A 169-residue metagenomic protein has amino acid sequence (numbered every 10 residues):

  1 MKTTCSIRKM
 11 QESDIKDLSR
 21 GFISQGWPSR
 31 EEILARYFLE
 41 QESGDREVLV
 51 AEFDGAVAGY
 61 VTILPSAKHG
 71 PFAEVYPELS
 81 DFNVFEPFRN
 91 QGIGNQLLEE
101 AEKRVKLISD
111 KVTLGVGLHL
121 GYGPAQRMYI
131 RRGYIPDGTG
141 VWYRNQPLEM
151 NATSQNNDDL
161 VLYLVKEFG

Functional and structural regions predicted by a protein language model:
C5, K9-K16, R20-E86, L98-E99 (+2 more regions): Acetyl-CoA-dependent GNAT
R36, H119, W142-Y143: Conserved beta-strand edge residues that scaffold enzyme active sites
R46, N157-Y163: Short hydrophobic/aromatic beta-strand or adjacent loop that forms the aromatic wall/cage of a ligand/substrate-binding
T62-P77, G138-D159: Conserved acyl-donor/pantetheine-binding loop and adjacent beta-alpha core of acyl/acetyltransferases and related
F82-R89, G117-H119: A short, internal acetyl-CoA/4′-phosphopantetheine-binding micro-motif in the GNAT/acyltransferase core
G92: Glycine-rich phosphate-binding loop
N95, L118-T139, E149-A152, N157: Conserved active-site alpha-helix within GNAT-family acetyltransferase domains
V105-L118: Conserved GNAT acetyl-CoA-binding A-motif
